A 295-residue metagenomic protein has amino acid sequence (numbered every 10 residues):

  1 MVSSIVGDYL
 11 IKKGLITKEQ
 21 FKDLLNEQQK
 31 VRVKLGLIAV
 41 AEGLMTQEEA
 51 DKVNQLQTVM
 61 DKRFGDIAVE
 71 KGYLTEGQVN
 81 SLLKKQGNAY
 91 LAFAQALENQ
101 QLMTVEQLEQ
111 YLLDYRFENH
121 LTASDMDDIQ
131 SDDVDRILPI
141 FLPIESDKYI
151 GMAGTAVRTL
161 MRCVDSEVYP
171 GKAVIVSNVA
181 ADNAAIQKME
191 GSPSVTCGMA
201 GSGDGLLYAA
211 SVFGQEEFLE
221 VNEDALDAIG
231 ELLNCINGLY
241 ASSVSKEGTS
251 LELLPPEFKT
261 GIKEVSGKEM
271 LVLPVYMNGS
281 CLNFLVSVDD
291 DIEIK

Functional and structural regions predicted by a protein language model:
M1-F141, R158, R162, G230 (+1 more regions): Non-catalytic accessory regions
A89-Y90, E98-N99, T104-K295: Composition-driven recognition of glycine/serine/threonine/acidic- and proline-rich low-complexity segments and repeats
